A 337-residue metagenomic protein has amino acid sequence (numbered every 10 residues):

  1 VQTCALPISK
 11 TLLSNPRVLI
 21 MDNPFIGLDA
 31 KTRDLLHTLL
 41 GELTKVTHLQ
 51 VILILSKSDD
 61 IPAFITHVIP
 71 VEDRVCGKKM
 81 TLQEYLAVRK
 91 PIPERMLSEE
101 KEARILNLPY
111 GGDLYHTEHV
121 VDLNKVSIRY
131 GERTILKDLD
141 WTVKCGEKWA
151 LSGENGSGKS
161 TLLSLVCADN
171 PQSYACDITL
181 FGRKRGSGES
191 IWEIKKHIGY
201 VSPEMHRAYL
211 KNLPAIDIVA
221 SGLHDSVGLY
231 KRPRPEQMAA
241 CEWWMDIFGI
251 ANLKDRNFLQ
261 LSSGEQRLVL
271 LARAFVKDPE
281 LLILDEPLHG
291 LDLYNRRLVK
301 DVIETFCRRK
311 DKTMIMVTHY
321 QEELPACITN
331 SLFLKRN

Functional and structural regions predicted by a protein language model:
V1, A220, P235-L253: Conserved ABC ATPase "signature" region
V1, K231-P233, N257-L261, E265: Conserved ABC ATPase signature
T3-L6: Short, small-residue-biased leader/transition segments that mark boundaries at the very start of proteins
I8, L271: Hydrophobic anchor residue at the start of the ABC signature
L19-N23, L282-E286: Catalytic Walker B motif of ABC-type/P-loop ATPase nucleotide-binding domains
D73-R104, P325-A326, L334-N337: Conserved beta-strand-loop-alpha-helix hinge in the C-terminal portion of ABC ATPase nucleotide-binding domains
V121, I135-D138, K254: Conserved structural motif at the start of ABC-family nucleotide-binding domains
